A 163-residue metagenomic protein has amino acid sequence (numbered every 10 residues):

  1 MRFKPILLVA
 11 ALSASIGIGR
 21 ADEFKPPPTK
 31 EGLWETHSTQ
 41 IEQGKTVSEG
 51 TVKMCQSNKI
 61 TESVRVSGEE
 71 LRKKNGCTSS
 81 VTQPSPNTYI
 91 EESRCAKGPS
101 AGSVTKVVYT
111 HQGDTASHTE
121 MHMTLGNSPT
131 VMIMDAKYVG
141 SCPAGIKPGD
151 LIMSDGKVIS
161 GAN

Functional and structural regions predicted by a protein language model:
M1-L7: Bacterial N-terminal signal peptides that target proteins for export
L7-S15: Bacterial N-terminal signal peptides
S15-I16, S141: Charged, amphipathic alpha-helical interaction segments
I16-D22: Sec/Tat signal peptide C-region and signal peptidase I cleavage site
D22-I133, K137-N163: Hydrophobic small-molecule pocket/channel-lining residues, especially in calycin-type beta-barrels
